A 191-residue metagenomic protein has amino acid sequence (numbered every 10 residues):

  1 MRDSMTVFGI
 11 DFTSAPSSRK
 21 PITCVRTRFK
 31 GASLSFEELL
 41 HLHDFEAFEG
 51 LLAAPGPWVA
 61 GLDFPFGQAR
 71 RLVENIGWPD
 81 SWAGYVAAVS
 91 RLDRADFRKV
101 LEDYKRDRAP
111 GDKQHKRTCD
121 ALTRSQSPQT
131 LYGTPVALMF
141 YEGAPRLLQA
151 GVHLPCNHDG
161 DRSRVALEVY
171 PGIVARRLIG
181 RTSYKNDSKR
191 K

Functional and structural regions predicted by a protein language model:
R2-F8, F12-K191: RNase H-like (RuvC/DEDD) metal-dependent nuclease/polynucleotide-processing core
